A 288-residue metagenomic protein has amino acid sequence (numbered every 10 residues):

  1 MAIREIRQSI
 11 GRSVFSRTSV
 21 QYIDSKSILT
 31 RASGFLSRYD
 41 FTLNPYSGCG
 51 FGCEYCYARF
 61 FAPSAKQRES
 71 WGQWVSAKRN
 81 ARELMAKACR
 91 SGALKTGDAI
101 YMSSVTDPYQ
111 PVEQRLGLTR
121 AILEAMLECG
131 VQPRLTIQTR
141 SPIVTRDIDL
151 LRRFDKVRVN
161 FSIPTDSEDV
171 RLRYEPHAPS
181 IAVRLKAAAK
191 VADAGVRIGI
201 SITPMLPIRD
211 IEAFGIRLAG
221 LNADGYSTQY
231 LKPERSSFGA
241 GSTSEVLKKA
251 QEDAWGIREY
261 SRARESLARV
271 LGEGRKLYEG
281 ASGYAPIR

Functional and structural regions predicted by a protein language model:
A2-D24, E212-R288: Auxiliary Fe-S-binding modules of radical SAM enzymes
G11-G50, E54-R158, E168, I181: Conserved Radical SAM active-site core
I100, L135, V159-F161, I198-I202 (+2 more regions): Hydrophobic faces of well-ordered beta-strands that scaffold small-molecule active sites in alpha/beta enzyme cores
P111, L116-T119, R152-I163, D210-S227 (+1 more regions): Short, electropositive alpha-helical surface patch
L127, R152, L185-G195, A268-G272: Surface-exposed amphipathic alpha-helices with a cationic face
I137-Q138, P142, T203-F214: Active-site glycine- and acidic-residue-rich loops that bind and position anionic ligands or nucleotide-like cofactors
V157-L185, D193-A194: Histidine/lysine/aspartate-rich catalytic loop segments that bind and position anionic ligands
H177, K190-D210: Conserved strand-turn element in the central/C-terminal portion of the radical SAM core barrel that lines
